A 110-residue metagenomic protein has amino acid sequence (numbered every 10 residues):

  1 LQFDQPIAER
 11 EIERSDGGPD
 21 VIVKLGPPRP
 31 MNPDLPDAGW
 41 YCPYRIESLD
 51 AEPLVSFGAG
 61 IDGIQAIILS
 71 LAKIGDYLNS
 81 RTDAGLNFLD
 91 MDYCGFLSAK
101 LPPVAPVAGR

Functional and structural regions predicted by a protein language model:
L1-A59, D76, T82-R110: N-terminal intrinsically disordered, cationic/polar leader segments that include organellar targeting peptides
D62-Q65: Amphipathic, hydrophobic secondary-structure cores in small proteins
I67-G75: A short, charged, amphipathic alpha-helix used as a generic interaction element across diverse proteins
